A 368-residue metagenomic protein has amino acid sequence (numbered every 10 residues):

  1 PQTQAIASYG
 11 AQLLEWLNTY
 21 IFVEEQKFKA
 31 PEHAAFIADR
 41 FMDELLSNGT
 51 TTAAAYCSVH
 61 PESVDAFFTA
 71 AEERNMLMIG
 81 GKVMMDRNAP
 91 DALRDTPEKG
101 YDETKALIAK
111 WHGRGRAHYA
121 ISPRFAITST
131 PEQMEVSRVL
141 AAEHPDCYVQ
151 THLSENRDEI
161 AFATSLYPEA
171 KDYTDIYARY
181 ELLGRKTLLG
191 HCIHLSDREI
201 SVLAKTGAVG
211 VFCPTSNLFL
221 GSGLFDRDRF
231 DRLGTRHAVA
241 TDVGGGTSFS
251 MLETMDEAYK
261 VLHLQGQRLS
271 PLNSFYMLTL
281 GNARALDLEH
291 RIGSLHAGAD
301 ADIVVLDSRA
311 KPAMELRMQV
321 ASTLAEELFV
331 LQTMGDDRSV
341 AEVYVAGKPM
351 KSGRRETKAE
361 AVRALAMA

Functional and structural regions predicted by a protein language model:
Q4-F36, K82-Y101, N156-K186, T206-V209 (+2 more regions): Active-site gating loops and adjacent loop-to-helix segments of metal-dependent hydrolytic enzymes
I6-M76, G100-G113, M367-A368: Alpha-helical scaffold segments that flank or form the walls of functional sites
G49, A71, I121, H152 (+10 more regions): Divalent metal-coordination and catalytic microenvironments
T51-T52, C147, R236: Short acidic/polar active-site loop segments enriched in Thr and Asp
E62-C192: Metal-coordinating catalytic core of metallo-dependent amide/deamination hydrolases
R179-K186, R227-E315: His/Asp/Glu-enriched, well-ordered alpha-helical/loop segment that forms or immediately abuts the divalent-metal
D197-R198, A204-T235, A240-T241: A conserved active-site cap/scaffold subdomain adjacent to cofactor or substrate pockets
D300-R355: C-terminal cap of metal-dependent C-N hydrolases
